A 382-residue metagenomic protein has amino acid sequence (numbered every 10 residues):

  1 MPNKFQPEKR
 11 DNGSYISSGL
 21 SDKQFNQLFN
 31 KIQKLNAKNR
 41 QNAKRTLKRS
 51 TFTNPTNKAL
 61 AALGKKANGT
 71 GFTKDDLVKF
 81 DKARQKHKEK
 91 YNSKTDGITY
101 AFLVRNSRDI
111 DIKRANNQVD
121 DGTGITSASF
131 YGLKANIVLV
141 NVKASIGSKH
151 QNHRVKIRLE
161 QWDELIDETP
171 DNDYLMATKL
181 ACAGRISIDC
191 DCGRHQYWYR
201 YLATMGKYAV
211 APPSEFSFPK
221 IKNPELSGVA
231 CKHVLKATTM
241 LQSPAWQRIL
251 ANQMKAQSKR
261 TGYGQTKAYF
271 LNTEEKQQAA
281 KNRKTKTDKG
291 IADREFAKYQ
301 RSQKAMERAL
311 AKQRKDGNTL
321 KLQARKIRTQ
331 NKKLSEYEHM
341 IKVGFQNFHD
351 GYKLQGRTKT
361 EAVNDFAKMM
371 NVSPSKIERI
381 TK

Functional and structural regions predicted by a protein language model:
M1-K382: Long, low-complexity, compositionally biased intrinsically disordered regions
